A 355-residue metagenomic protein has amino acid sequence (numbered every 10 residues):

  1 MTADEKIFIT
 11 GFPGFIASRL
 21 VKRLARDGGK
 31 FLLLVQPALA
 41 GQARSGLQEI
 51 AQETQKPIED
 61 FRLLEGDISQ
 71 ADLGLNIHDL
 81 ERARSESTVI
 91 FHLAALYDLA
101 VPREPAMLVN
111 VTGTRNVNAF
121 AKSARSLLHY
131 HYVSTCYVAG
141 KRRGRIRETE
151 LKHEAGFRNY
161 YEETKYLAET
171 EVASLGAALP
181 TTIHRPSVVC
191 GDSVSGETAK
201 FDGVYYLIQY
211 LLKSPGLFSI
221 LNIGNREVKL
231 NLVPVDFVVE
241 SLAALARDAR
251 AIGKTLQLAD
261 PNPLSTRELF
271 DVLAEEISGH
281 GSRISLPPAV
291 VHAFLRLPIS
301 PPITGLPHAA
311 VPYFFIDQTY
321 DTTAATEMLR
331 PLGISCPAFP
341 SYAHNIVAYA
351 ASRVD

Functional and structural regions predicted by a protein language model:
M1-V89, L93, R103, A124: N-terminal Rossmann/SDR dinucleotide-binding element
F15, R23, D321-D355: Amphipathic terminal alpha-helices
V89-L93, A100-L108, T112-Y160, T182: Conserved Rossmann-fold NAD(P)-dependent oxidoreductase catalytic core, especially the SDR/UDP-sugar
P102, H153, S195, Y206-F237 (+1 more regions): A conserved pocket-lining segment of Rossmann-fold NAD(P)-dependent short-chain dehydrogenase/reductase
G156-S187: Active-site Tyr-X1-5-Lys
V189-V194, N222-V228, L256-P263, A274 (+1 more regions): Glycine-rich Rossmann NAD(P)(H)-binding loop
Y210-N225, P288-I334: A hydrophobic C-terminal alpha-helical subdomain
A244-H308, E327, V347-V354: Mid/C-terminal beta-alpha module of Rossmann-like enzyme folds, strongest in SDR-family dehydrogenases/epimerases
